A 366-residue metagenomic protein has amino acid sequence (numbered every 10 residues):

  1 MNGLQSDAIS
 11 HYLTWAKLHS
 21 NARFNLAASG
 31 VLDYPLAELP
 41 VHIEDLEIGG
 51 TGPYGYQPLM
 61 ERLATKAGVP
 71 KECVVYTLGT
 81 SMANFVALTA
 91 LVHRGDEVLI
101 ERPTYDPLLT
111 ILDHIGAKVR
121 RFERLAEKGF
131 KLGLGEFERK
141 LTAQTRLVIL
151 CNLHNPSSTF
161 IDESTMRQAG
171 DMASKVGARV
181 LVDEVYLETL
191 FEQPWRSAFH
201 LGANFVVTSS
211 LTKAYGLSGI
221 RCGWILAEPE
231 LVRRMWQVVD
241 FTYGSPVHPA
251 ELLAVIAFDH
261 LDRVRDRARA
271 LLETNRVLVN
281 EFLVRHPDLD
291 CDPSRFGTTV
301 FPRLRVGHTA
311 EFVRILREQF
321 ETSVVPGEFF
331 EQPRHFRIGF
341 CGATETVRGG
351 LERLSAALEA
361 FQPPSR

Functional and structural regions predicted by a protein language model:
N2-M82, V86, F361-R366: N-terminal small-domain helix-loop-helix segment of the aminotransferase-like
S6, A90-L150: PLP-dependent aminotransferase-like
D96, A117, K175-R179, A203: A short helix->loop->beta-strand "cap" motif at the edges of active sites that frequently abuts
I115, K175-V176, H286, F320 (+1 more regions): Helix C-cap/helix->beta junction micro-motif
A126-Q193: Active-site phosphate-binding strand-loop segment of PLP-dependent enzymes
L201-E273, N280, E352, P363: Conserved core segment of the aminotransferase class I/II
V255, L271-N280, D290-R303: Conserved glycine-rich beta-strand-loop-beta hairpin in the small C-terminal domain of fold type I
I315-V324, F330-R366: PLP-dependent enzyme catalytic core of the Aspartate aminotransferase-like
